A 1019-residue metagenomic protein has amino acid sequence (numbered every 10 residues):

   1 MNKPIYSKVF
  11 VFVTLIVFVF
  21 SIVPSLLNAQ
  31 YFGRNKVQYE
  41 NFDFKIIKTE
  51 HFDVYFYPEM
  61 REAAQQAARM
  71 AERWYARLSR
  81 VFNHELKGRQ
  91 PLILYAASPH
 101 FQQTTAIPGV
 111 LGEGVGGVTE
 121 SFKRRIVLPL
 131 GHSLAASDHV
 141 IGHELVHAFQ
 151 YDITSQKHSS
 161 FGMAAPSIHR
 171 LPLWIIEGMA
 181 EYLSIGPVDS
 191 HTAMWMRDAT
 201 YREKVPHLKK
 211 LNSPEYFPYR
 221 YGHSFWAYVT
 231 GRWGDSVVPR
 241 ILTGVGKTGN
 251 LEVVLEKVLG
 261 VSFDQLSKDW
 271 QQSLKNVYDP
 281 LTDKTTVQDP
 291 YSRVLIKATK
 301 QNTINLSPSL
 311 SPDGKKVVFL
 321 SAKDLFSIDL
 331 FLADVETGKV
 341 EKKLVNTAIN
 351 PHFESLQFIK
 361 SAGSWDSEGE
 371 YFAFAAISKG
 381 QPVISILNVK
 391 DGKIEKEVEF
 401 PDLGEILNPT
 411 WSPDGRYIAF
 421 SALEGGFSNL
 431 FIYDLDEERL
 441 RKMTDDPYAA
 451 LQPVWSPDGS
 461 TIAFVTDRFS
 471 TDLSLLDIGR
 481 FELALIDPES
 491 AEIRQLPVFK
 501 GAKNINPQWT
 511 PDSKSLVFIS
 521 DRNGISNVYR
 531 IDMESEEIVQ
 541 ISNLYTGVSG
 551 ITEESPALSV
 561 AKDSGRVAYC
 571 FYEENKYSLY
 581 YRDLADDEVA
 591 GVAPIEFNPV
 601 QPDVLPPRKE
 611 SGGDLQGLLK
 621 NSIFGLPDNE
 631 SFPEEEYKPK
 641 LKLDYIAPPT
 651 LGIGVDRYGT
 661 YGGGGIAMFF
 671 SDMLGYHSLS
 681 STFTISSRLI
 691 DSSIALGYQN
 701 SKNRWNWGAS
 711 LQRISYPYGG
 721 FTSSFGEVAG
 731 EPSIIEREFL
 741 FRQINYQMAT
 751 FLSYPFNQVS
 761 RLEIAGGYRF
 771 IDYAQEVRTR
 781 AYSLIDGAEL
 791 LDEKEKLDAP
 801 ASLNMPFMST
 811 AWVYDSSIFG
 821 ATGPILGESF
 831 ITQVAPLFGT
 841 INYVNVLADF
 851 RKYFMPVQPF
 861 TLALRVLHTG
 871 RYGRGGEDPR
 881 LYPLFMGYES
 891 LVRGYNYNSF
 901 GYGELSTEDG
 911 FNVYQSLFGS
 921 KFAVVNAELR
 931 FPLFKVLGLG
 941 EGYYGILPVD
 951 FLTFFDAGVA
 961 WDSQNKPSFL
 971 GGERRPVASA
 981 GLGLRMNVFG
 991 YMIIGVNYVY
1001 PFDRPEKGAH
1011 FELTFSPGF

Functional and structural regions predicted by a protein language model:
A29-P172, S190-H191, V254: Juxtacatalytic substrate-recognition/specificity segment
N35-I46, S213, T243, K247-E354 (+4 more regions): Beta/coil-rich, acidic/histidine-enriched accessory regions frequently appended to metallopeptidases
V54, L78, L173-S190, R197-V261: Active-site-proximal alpha-helical
A193, Q301-T303, L320-F331, A348-F358 (+11 more regions): A flexible loop/linker signature enriched in serine peptidases of the S9 family
V317, F372, G415-I418, I462 (+2 more regions): Hydrophobic beta-strand positions that form the internal "hydrophobic ladder" of WD40/Gbeta-like beta-propeller blades
E492, E537, L674-L679, N703-A709 (+6 more regions): Repeated loop/turn-to-beta-strand initiation elements of outer-membrane beta-barrel proteins
E588-R704, E789-L791, E795-P824, K935-G940 (+2 more regions): Outer-membrane beta-barrel initiation region
Q712-Y716, T722-F725, S733-F741, M748-F751 (+3 more regions): C-terminal outer-membrane beta-barrel translocator/porin domains of Gram-negative envelope proteins and their
